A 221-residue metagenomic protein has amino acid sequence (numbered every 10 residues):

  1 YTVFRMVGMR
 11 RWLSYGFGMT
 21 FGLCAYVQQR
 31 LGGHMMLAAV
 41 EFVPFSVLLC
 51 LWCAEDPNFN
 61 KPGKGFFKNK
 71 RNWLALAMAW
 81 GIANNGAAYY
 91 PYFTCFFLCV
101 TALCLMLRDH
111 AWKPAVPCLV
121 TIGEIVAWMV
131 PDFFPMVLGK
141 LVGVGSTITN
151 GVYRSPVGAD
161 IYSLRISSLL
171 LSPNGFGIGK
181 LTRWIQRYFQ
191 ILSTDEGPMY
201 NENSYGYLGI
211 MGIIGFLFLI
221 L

Functional and structural regions predicted by a protein language model:
Y1-M6, R11-L107, T121-F133: Membrane-embedded helix bundles of polyisoprenyl
V27, G86, P91-F93, A111 (+3 more regions): Compositionally biased, intrinsically disordered low-complexity regions enriched in proline and serine
D56-K61, M106-K113, V137-I148: Transmembrane helix-loop junctions in multipass membrane proteins, especially transporters and channels
K61-K64, K68-K70, K113, K140 (+2 more regions): Context-gated lysine
W80, T101, G215-L221: Hydrophobic core segments of alpha-helical transmembrane domains in multi-pass membrane transport and ion-translocation
D109-L119, T194-D195, F218-L221: Membrane-interface helix-loop-helix junctions at transmembrane boundaries of multi-pass membrane enzymes, predominantly
W128-I220: Periplasmic/ER-lumenal interhelical loops and adjacent helix-loop junctions in multi-pass membrane proteins
